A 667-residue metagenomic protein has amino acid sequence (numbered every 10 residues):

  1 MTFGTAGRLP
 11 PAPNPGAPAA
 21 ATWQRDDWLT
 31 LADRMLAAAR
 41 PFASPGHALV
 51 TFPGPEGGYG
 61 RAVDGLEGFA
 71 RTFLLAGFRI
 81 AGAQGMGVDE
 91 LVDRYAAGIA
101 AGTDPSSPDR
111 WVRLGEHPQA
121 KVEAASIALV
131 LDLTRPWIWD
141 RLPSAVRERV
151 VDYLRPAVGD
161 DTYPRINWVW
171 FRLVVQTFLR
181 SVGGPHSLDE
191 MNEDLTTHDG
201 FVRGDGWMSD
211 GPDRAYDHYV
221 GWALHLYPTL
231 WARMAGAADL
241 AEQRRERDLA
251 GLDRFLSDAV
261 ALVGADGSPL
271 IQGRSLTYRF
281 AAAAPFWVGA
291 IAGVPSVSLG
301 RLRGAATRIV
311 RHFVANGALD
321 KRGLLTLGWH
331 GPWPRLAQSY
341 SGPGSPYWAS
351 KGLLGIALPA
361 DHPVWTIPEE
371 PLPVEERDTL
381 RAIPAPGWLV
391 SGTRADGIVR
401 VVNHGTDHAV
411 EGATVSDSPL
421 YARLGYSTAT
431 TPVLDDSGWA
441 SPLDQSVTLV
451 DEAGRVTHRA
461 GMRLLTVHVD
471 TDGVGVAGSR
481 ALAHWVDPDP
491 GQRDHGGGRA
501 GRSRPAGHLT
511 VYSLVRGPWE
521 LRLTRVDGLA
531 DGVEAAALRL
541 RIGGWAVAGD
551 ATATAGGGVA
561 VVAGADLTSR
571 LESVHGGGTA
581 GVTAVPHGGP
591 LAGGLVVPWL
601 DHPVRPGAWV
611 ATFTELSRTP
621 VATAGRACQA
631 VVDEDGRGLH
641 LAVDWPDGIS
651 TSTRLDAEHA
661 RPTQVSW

Functional and structural regions predicted by a protein language model:
T2-E67, D93-G98: Low-complexity, Ser/Thr/Pro/Gly-enriched N-terminal "stalk/linker" regions
A43, A76, T103, R135 (+4 more regions): Structural signal for hydrophobic packing residues in well-ordered secondary-structure cores of soluble enzyme domains
A62-L66, A70-I80, V88, V92-W287: Aromatic-lined, polymer-binding surfaces characteristic of secreted/periplasmic polysaccharide-degrading enzymes
A81-G85, W139-D140, D361-H362, G532-A535: Short, solvent-exposed secondary-structure capping/transition elements
S106-W111, G264-I271, L276-E411: Carbohydrate-active enzyme catalytic cores, enriched for enzymes that act on polyanionic acidic polysaccharides
Q243, R274, S298-A305, H362-E369 (+4 more regions): Composition- and surface-driven signal marking solvent-exposed, interaction-prone regions in large proteins
P373-V374, D378-H468, L482: Low-complexity, glycine/alanine/valine/leucine- and proline-rich hydrophobic stretches
V433, G438-W667: Extended repeat-based interaction scaffolds and adjacent low-complexity, acidic/S/T/P-biased segments that form broad
